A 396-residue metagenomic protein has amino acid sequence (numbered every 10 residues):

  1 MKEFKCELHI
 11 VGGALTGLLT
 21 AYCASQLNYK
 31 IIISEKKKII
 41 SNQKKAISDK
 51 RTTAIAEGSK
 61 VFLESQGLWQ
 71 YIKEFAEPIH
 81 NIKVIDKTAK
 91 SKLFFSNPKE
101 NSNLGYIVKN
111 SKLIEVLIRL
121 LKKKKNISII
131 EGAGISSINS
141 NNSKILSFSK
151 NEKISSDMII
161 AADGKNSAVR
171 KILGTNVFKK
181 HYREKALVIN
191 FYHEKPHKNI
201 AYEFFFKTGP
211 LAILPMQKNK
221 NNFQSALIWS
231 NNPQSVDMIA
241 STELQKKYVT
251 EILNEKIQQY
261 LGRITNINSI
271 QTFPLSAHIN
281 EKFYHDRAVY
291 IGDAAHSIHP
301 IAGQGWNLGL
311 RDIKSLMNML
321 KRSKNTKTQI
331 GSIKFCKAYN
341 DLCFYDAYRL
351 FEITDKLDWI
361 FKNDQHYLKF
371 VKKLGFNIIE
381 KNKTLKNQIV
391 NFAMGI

Functional and structural regions predicted by a protein language model:
M1-T16, I32: Beta1/beta-strand and adjacent pyrophosphate-binding region of the FAD-binding site in flavoprotein oxidoreductases
E3-F4, V61-S65, F75-I172, K180-K185: Conserved N-terminal helical subregion
H9-V11, S25-R51: Glycine-rich FAD pyrophosphate-binding loop
I47-E74: N-terminal glycine-rich dinucleotide-binding loop that anchors FAD/FMN and/or NAD(P) in oxidoreductases
G58, N166-A201, N231-S235: Central beta-strand plus flanking loop segment that forms part of the substrate or channel wall within the catalytic
K207-F273: Conserved FAD/dinucleotide-binding core of flavoprotein oxidoreductases
K282-I301: Short FAD-binding loop at a beta-strand-to-alpha-helix junction that anchors the flavin cofactor in diverse
N318-I396: C-terminal helical "tail/cap" subdomain of flavin- and related membrane-associated enzymes
